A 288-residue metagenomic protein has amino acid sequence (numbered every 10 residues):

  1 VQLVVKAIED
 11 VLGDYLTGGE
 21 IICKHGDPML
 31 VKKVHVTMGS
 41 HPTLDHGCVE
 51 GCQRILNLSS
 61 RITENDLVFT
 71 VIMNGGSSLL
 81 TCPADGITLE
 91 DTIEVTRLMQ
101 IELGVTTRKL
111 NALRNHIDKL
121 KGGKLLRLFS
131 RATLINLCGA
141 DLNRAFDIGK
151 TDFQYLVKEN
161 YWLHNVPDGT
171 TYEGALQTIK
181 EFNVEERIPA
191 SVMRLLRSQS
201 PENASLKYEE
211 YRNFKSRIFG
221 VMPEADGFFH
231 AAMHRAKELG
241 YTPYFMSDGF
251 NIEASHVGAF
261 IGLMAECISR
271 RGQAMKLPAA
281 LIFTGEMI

Functional and structural regions predicted by a protein language model:
V1-Q2, I72-L79, A225, F250-N251 (+1 more regions): Gly/Ser/Thr-rich loops at beta-strand to alpha-helix junctions that form or flank small-molecule/cofactor-binding
V4-G26: Active-site cofactor/substrate anionic-group-binding motifs, chiefly glycine- and Lys/Arg-rich phosphate-binding loops
V11-D14, D27-L30, S60-N65, D118 (+5 more regions): Solvent-exposed alpha-helices and their adjacent loops that cap or buttress functional pockets in soluble metabolic
G18-I21, M38, T70-I72, T107-A112 (+6 more regions): General beta-strand structural signal in soluble alpha/beta enzymes
I21-E64, L113: Glycine-rich oxoanion-binding loops at beta->alpha junctions
L44-G47, L56-Q154, N165-P167: Glycine-rich, mobile lid/loop segments that gate access to catalytic sites or pores
F129-N136, F146, K150-F260: Accessory alpha-helical/coil subdomains and C-terminal extensions that flank or cap enzyme catalytic cores
G240-I288: Active-site segments that bind and position negatively charged phosphate/pyrophosphate groups
